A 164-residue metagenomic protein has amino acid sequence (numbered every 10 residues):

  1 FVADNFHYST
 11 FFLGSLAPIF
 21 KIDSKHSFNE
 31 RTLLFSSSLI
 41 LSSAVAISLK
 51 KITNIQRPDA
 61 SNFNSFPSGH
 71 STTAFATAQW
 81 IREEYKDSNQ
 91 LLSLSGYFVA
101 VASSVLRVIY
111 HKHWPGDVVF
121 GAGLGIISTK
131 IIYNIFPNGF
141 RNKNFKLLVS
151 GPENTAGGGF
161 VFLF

Functional and structural regions predicted by a protein language model:
F1-G14, K50-S61: N-terminal transmembrane-helix/juxtamembrane module of multi-pass inner/ER membrane proteins
V2, R31-S36, N62: Second-shell loop/turn segments in exported
A3-T10, S36-L39, L92, G96-V99: Hydrophobic alpha-helical transmembrane segments of polytopic
S15-P18, S104: Solvent-exposed, amphipathic alpha-helical segments
P18-S24: Structural signal for the C-terminal ends of transmembrane alpha-helices and the immediately following loop
K21, S37, I131-I135: N-terminal start-of-chain detector that recognizes signal peptides and the immediate post-cleavage beginning
H26-E30, S42-F164: Replace "edges of transmembrane helices
